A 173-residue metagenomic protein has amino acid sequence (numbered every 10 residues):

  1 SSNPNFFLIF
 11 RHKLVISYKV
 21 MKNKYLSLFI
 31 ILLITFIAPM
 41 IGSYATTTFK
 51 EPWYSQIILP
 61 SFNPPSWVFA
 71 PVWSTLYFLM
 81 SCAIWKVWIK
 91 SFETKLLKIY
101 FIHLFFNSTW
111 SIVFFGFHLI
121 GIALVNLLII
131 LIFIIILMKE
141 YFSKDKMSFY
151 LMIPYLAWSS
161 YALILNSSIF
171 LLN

Functional and structural regions predicted by a protein language model:
M21-N23, K86-L96, Y141-F149: Membrane-interface helix-boundary motifs at transmembrane edges
N23-Y44: N-terminal signal-anchor transmembrane alpha helix
T48-S61, L172: Membrane-interface helix termini and inter-helical loops of multi-pass transporters
P64-F78, H118-I129: Membrane-interface loop-to-helix entry segments
W73-I84, H103-F106, I130: Core segments of transmembrane alpha-helices that mediate helix-helix packing or line hydrophobic substrate/ligand
I112-I122, I169-N173: Membrane-interface helix caps and helix-loop-helix hairpins in membrane proteins
F114-I120, I136-Y150: Membrane-helix boundary connector in multi-pass membrane proteins
K144-N173: Terminal transmembrane helical module of multi-pass membrane proteins
